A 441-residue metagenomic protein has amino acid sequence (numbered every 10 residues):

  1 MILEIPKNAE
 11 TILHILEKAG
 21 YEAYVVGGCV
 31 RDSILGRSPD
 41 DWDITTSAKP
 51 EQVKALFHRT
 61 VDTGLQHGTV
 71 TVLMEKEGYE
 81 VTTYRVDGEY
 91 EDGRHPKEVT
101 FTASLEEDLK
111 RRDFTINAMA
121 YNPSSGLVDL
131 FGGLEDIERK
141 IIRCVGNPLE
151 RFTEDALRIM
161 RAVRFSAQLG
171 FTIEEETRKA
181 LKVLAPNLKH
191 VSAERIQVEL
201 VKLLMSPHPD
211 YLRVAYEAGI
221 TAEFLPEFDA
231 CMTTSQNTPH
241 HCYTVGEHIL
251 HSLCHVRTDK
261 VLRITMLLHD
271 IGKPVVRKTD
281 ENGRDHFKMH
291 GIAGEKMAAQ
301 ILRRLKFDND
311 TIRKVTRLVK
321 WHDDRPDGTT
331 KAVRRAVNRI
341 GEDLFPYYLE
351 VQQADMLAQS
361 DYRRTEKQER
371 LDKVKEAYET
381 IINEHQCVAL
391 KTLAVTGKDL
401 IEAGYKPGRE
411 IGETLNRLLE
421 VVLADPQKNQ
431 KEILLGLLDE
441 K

Functional and structural regions predicted by a protein language model:
M1-K441: Catalytic cores of the polymerase beta-like nucleotidyltransferase superfamily and closely associated nucleotide
